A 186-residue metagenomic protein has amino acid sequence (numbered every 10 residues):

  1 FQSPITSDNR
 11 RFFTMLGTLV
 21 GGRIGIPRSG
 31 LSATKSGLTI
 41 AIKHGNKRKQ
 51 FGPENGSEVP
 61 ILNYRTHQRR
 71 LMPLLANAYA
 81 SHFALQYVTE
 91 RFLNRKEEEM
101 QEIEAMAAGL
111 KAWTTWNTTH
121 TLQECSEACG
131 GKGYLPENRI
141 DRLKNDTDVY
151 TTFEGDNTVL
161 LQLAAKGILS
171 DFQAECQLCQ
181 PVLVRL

Functional and structural regions predicted by a protein language model:
F1-L186: Flavin-dependent oxidoreductase catalytic core characteristic of acyl-CoA dehydrogenase/oxidase-like enzymes
